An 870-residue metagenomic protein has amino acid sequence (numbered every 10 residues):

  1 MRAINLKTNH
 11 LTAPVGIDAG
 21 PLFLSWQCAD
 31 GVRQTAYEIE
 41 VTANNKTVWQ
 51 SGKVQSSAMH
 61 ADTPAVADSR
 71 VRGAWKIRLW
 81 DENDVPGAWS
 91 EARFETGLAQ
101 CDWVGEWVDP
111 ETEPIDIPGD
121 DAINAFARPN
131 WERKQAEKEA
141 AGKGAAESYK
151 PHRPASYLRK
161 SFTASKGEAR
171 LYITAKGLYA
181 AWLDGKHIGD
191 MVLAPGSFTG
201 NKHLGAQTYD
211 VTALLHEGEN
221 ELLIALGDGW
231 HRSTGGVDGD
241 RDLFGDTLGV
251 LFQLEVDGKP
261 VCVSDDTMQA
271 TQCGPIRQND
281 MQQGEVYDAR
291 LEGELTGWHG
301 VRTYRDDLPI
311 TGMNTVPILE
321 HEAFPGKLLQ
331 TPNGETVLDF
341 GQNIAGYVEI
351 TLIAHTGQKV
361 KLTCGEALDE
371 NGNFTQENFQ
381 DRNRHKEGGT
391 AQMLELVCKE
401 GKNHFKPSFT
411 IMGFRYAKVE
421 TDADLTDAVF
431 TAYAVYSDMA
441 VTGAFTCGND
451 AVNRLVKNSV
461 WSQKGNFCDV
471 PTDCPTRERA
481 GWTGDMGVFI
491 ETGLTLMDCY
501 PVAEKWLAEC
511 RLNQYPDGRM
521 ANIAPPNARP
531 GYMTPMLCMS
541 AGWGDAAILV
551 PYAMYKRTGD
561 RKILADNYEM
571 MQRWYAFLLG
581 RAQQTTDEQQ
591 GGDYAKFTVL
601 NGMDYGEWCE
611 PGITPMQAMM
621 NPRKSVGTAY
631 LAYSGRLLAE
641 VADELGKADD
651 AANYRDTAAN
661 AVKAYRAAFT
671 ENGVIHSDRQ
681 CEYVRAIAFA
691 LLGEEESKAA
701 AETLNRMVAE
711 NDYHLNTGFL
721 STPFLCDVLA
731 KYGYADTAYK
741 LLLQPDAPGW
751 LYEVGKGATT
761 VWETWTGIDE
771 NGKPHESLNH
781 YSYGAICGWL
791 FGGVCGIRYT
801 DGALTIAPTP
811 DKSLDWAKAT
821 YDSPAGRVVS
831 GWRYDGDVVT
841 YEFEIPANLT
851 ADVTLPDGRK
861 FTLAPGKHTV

Functional and structural regions predicted by a protein language model:
M1-T476, G484-D485, C499-E504, A521-A528 (+3 more regions): Extracellular/oxidizing-compartment recognition motifs
A146-R153, R170, G196-G200, D210-T212 (+17 more regions): Alpha-helix capping and helix-loop boundary segments enriched in small/acidic/polar residues
R170, Y347-E366, E420, G484-Q514 (+4 more regions): Alpha-helical support elements that line or immediately flank enzyme active sites and cofactor-binding pockets
G177-L178, P260-T267, T271-Q272, Y416 (+5 more regions): Active-site acid/base region of carbohydrate-active enzymes
Y179, H187-D190, A194-P195, C510 (+7 more regions): Active/binding-pocket-proximal capping segment
D246, L251, M268-L291, G312-E322 (+3 more regions): Non-catalytic C-terminal accessory modules of carbohydrate-active enzymes
D280, G284-D288, E478, L496 (+6 more regions): C-terminal capping/lid segments that line or modulate ligand- or cofactor-binding pockets
